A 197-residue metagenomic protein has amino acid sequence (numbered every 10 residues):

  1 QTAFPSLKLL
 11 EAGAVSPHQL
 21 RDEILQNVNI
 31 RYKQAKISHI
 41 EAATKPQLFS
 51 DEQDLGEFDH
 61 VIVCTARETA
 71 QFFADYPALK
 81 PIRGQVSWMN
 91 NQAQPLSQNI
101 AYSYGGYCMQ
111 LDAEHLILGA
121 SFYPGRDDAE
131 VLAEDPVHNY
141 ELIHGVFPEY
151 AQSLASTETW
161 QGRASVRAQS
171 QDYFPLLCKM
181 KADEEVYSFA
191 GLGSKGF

Functional and structural regions predicted by a protein language model:
Q1-N29, A43: Flavin (FAD/FMN) cofactor-binding and adjacent substrate-gating region of FAD-dependent oxidoreductase domains
T2-A3, A42-Q47, G56, Q169-Y173 (+1 more regions): A short, glycine/Asx- and small/polar-enriched loop/turn that sits immediately N-terminal to a beta-strand
G13, K33-F49: A conserved short coil-to-beta-strand element within the FAD-binding core of flavoproteins
K33, I62, Y187-F189: Hydrophobic/aromatic beta-strand patches that form the interior of the parallel beta-sheet core in alpha/beta enzyme
I40, Y107-Q110, L177: A structural signal for short hydrophobic beta-strand segments in well-ordered beta-sheet cores
K45-L48, H115-L116, E185-Y187: Hydrophobic residues embedded in beta-strands of well-ordered beta-sheets
F49-S50, D54-Q161: Flavin-dependent oxidoreductases
L154-F197: C-terminal catalytic lobe of FAD-dependent flavoproteins
